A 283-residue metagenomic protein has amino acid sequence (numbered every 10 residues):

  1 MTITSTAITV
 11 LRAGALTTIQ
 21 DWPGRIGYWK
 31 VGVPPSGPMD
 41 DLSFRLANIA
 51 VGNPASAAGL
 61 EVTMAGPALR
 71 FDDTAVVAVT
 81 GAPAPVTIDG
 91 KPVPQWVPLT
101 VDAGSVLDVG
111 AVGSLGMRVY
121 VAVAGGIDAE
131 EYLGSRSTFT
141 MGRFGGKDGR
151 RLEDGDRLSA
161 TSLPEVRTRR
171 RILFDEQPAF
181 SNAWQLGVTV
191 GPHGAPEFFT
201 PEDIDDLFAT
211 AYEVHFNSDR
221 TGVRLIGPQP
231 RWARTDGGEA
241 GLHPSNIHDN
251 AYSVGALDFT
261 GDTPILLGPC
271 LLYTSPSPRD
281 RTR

Functional and structural regions predicted by a protein language model:
M1-S275: Conserved "landmark" site that anchors the functional core of diverse proteins
Y273-R283: Single conserved hydrophobic/aromatic residue that forms the stacking wall/gate of nucleotide- or nucleobase-binding
